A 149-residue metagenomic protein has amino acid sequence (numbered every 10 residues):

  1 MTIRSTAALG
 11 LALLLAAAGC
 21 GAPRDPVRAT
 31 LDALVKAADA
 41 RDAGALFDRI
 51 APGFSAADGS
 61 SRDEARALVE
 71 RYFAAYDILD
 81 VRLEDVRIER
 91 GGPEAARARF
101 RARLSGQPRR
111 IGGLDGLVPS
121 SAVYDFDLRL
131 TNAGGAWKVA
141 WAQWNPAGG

Functional and structural regions predicted by a protein language model:
M1-A18: Sec-dependent bacterial lipoprotein signal peptides
L14-L15, L34-V35, D48-I50, F54 (+3 more regions): Localized chelating/binding microdomains that coordinate divalent metal ions or stabilize phosphate-bearing
L15-R49: Short, low-complexity N-terminal intrinsically disordered segments enriched in polar/charged residues
C20-V27, D39, D58-R62, L79 (+1 more regions): Solvent-exposed, acidic/flexible segments
L31, L83-D85, V139: Hydrophobic residues on conserved beta-strands that form the core of alpha/beta folds
F47-S105, R110: Short solvent-exposed beta->alpha transition segments
G91-G149: Exposed beta-sheet edge and beta->alpha loop/turn motif
